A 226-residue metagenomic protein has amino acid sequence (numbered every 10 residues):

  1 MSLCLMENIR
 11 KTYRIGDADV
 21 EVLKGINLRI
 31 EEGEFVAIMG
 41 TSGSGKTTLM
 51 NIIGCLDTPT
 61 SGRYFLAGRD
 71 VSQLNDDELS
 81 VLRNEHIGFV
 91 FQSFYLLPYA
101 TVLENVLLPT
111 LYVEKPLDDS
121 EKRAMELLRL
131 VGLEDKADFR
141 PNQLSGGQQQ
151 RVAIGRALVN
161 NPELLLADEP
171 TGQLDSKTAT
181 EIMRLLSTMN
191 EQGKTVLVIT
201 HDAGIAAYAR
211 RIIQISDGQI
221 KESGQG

Functional and structural regions predicted by a protein language model:
M1-S2, G226: Short, Lys/Arg-enriched, disordered terminal segments
L3-I215: ABC family nucleotide-binding domain
R29, Q225-G226: C-terminal end-of-chain micro-motif
I212-Q225: H-loop (His-switch) and adjacent beta-strand-loop-beta switch element of ABC-type ATPase nucleotide-binding domains
